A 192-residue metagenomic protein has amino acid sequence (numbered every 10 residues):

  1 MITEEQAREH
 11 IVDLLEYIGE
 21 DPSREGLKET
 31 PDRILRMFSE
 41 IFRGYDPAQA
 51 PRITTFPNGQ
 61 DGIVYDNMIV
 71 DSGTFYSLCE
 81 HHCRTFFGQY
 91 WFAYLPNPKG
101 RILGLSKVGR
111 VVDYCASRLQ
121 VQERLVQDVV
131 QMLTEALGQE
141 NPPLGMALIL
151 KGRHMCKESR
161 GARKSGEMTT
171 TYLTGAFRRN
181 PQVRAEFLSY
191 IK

Functional and structural regions predicted by a protein language model:
M1-K192: A domain-level signal for the structural core that forms small-molecule/cofactor-binding pockets and catalytic centers
